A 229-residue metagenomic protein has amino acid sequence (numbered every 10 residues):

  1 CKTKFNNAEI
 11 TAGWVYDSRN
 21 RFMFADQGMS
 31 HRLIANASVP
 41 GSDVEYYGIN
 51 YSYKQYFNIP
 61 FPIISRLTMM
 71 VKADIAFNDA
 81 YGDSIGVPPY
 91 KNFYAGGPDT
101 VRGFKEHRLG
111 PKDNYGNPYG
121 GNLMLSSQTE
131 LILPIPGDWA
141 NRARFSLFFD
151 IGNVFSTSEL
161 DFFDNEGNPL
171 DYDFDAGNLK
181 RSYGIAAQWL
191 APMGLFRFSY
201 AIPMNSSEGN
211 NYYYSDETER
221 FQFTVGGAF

Functional and structural regions predicted by a protein language model:
C1-A143, L147-Y172, E208-Y213, F223-G227: C-terminal outer-membrane beta-barrel translocator/porin domains of Gram-negative envelope proteins and their
A140-R142, R181-F229: In a subset of proteins, long, contiguous C-terminal domains/tails are tracked
